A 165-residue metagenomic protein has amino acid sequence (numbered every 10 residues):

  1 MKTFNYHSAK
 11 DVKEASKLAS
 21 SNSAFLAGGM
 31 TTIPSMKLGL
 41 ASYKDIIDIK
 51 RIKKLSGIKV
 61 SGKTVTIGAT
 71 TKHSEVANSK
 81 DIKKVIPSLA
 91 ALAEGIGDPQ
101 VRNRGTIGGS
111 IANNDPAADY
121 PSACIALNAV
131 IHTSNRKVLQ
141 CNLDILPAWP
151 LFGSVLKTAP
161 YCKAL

Functional and structural regions predicted by a protein language model:
M1-L165: C-terminal structural segment of proteins
